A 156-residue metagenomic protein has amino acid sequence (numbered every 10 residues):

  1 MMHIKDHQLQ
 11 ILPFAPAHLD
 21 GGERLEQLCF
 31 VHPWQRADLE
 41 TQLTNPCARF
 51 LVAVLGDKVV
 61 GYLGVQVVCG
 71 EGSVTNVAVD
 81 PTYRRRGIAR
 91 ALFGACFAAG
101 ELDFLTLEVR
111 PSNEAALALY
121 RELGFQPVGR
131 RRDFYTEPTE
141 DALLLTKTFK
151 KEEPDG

Functional and structural regions predicted by a protein language model:
H3-D6, T106, R110-E114, L123 (+1 more regions): C-terminal "cap" of GNAT-fold acetyltransferases
H7-G21: A short beta-loop-alpha structural element at the N-terminal edge of CoA-dependent acyl/N-acetyltransferase catalytic
F14, V77-V79, V109: Hydrophobic adenine-recognition pocket in adenosine-nucleotide-binding enzymes
L25-Q27, L43, L92-D103: Alpha-helix C-terminal capping segments
H32-T41: A short, aromatic/hydrophobic, helix- or strand-capping loop or linear motif that either lines the entrance/gate
F50-V54, E108: Cytosolic beta-strand hydrophobic patch enriched in CBS
V52, K58-Q66, E71-A78: Conserved beta-strand in the GNAT
V79-P81, R85-A98, E114-E122: Conserved acetyl-CoA-binding loop-helix of GNAT-fold acetyltransferases
